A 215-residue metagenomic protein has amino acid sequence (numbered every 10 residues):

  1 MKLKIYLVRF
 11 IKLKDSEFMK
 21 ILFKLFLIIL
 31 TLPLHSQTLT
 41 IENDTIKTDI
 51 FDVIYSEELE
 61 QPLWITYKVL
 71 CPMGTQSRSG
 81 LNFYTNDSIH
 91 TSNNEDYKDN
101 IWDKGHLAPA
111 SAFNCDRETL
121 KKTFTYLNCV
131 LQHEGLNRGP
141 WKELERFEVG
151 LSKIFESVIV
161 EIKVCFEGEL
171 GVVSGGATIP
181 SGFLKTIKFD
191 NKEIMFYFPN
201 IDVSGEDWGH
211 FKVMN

Functional and structural regions predicted by a protein language model:
L7-F18: Short, Lys/Arg-enriched N-terminal segments with co-localized hydrophobic residues within the first ~10-30 amino acids
I21-L34: Sec-dependent N-terminal signal peptides
I41-N43, I50-Y55, G175, G182-K188: Short, surface-exposed beta-strand/loop micro-motifs that present aromatic residues
T45-D103: Short, His- and charge-rich active-site/binding loops that engage polyanionic ligands
D87-N215: Domain-level detector of nuclease and nuclease-like folds in predominantly extracellular/periplasmic contexts
